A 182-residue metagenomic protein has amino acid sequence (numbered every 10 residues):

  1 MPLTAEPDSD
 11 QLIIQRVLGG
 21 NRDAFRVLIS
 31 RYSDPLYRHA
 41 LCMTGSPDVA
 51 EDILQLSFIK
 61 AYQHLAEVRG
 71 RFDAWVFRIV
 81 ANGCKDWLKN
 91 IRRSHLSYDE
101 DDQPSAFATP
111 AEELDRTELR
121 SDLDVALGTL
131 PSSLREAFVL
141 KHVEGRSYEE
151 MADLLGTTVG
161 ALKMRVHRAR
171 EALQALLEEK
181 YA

Functional and structural regions predicted by a protein language model:
E6-D10, R93-R120, S147: Internal acidic/polar
I14-L36, V125: A short, charge-rich alpha-helical start-of-domain segment used by transcription regulators
L18-G19, Q55-F72, R92: Sigma70-family region 2
I29-P47, L127, L176-E179: Amphipathic, Lys/Arg- and hydrophobic-enriched alpha-helical face
R38, D52-I59, G70-N82: Structural recognition of an alpha-helix C-terminal capping motif at a helix-to-coil junction
K60, A74, A81, L134 (+2 more regions): DNA-recognition helix of helix-turn-helix
E67, R78-Y98, R116: Arg/Lys-rich amphipathic alpha helix in sigma70-family domain 2
A137-K141: A short pre-motif secondary-structure segment
